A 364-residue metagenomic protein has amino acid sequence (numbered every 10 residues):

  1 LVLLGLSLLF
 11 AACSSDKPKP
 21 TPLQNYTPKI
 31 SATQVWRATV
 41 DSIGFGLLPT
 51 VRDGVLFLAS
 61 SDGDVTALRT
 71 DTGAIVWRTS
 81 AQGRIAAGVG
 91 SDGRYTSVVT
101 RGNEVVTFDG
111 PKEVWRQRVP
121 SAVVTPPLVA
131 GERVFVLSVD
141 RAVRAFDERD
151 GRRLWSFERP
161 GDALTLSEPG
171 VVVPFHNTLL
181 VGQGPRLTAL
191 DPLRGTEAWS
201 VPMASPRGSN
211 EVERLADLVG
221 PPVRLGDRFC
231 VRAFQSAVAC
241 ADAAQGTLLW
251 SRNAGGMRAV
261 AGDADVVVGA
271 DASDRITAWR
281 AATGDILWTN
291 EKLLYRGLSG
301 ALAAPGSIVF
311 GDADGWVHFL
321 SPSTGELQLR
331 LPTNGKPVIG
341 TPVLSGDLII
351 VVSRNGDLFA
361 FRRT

Functional and structural regions predicted by a protein language model:
L1-V2: Bacterial N-terminal signal peptides that target proteins for export
L9-A12: C-terminal motif of bacterial Sec signal peptides marking the signal peptidase cleavage site
K17-T50, W77-G93, V114-A130, R153-H176 (+4 more regions): Extracytoplasmic beta-rich repeat domains
S60-S61, T100-R101, S138-V139, G182-G184 (+4 more regions): Structural signature of WD-repeat beta-propellers
R69-T72, D109-K112, D147-G151, P192-G195 (+4 more regions): Short loop/turn segments that connect beta-strands within beta-propeller blades
G269-T277, D285, T289-F319: Loop/turn-rich, solvent-exposed surfaces of beta-rich toroidal or solenoidal domains
